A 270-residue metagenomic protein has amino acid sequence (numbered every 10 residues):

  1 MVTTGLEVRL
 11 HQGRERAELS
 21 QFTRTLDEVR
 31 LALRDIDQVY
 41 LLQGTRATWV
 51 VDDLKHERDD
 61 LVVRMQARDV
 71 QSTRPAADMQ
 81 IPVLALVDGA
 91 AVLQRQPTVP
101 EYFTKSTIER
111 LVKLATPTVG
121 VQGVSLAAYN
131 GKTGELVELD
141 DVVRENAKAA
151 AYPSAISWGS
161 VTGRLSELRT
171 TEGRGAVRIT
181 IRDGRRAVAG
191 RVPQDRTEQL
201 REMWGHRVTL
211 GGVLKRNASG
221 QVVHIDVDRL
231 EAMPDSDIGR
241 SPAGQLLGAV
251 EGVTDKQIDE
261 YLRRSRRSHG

Functional and structural regions predicted by a protein language model:
V2-W158: Charged, alpha-helical interface segments at or near domain boundaries
R9, R164, R178-T180, G211-V213: Residue-level recognition of well-ordered beta-strand positions that form the cores of beta-sheet-rich folds across
I156-T171: Structural detector for short beta-strands of small beta-barrel domains
G159-V161, R186-G190, V223: Short beta-strand segments
T170-R191: OB-fold (S1/OB) nucleic-acid-binding surfaces
Q194-G211: Short nucleic-acid-contacting surface segments enriched for D/E, G, S/T with interspersed K/R
K215-S241: OB-fold/S1-family single-stranded nucleic acid-binding modules
P234-G270: Extended, charge-rich, solvent-exposed interface segments
